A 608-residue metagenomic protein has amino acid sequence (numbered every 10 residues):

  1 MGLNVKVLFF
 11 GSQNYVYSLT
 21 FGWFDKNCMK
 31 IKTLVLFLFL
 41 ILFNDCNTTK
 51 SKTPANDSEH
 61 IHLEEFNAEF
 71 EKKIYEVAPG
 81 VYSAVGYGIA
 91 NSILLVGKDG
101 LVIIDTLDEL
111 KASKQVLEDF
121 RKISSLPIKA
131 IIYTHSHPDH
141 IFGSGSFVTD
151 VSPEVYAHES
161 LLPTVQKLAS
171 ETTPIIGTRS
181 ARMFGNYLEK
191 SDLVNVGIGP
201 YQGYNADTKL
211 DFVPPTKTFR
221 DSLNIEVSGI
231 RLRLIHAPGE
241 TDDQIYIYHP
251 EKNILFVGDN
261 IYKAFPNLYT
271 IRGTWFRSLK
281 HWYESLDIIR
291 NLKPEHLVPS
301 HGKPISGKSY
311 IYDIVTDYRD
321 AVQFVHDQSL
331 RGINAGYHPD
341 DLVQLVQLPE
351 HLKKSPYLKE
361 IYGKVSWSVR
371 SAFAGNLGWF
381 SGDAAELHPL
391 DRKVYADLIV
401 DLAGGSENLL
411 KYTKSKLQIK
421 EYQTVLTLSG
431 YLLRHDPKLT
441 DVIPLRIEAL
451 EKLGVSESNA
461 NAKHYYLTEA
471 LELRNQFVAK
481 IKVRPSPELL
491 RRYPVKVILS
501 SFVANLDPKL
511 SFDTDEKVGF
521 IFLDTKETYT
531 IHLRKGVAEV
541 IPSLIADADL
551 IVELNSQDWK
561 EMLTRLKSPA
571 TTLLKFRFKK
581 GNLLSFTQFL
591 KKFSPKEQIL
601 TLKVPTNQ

Functional and structural regions predicted by a protein language model:
T33-I41: Sec-dependent N-terminal signal peptides
N44-D45: C-terminal motif of bacterial Sec signal peptides marking the signal peptidase cleavage site
K50-E64, T173-G177, N186-V194, G199 (+3 more regions): Accessory terminal helices/loops
E69, I74, K98-G100, L110-A157: Active-site metal-binding motif and surrounding structural segment of the metallo-beta-lactamase
E71-S124, Y246-D259: Conserved beta-strand hairpin/beta-sheet module of binuclear metal-dependent hydrolase folds, prominently
E76, T164-I235, H281-K293: Metallo-beta-lactamase
G100-L101, D108-L110, D207, V213 (+1 more regions): Metallo-beta-lactamase
Y412-T427, Y431-I443, E448-Q608: Feature captures hydrophobic
